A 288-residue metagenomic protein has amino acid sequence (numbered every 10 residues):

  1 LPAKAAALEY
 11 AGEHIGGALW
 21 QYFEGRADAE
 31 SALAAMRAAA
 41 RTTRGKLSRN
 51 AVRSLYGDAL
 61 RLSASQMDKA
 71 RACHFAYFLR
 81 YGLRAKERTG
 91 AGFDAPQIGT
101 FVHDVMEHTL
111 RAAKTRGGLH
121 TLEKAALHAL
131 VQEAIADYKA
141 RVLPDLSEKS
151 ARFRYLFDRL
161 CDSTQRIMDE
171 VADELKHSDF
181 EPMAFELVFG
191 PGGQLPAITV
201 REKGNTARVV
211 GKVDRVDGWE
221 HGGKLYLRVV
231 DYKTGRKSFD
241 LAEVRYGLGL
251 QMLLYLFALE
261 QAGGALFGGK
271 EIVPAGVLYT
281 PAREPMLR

Functional and structural regions predicted by a protein language model:
L1-H108: C-terminal, charged and often intrinsically disordered regions of DNA end-processing helicases and nucleases
K46-S48, R71-L83, E133-A140, G223-T234: Active-site-adjacent bridging/hinge elements
S48-S65, R80-F93, A113-L122, R141-Y155 (+2 more regions): Glycine- and acidic
A59, S63-F75, F93-F101, E123-I135 (+5 more regions): Secondary-structure capping and boundary motifs in well-ordered enzyme cores
C73, V102, T164, R215 (+3 more regions): Hydrophobic, well-ordered secondary-structure elements that form the walls of internal hydrophobic environments
D104-P196: A non-catalytic, helix-rich entry segment at domain boundaries
L119-L122, A126, R228, L256-R288: Substrate-binding beta-hairpin/strand module that engages nucleic acids
P182-G264: Non-catalytic protein-protein interaction segments used by genome-maintenance enzymes to assemble and couple activities
